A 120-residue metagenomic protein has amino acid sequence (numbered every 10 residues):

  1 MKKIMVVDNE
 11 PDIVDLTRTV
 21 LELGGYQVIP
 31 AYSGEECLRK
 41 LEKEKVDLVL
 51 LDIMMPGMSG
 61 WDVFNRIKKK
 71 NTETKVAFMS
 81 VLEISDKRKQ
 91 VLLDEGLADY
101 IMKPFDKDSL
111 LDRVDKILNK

Functional and structural regions predicted by a protein language model:
P11-I29, E95, I117: Two-component/phosphorelay signaling modules centered on CheY-like receiver
P30-L48: Acidic, metal-coordinating helix/loop segments flanking the phosphotransfer/catalytic sites of two-component signaling
S33, S59-D62: Acidic catalytic/metal-coordinating carboxylates
R39, W61-T72: Short amphipathic alpha-helix used as the core "switch/output" element in two-component signaling
M55: Receiver (REC) domain active-site loop signature in two-component systems and cognate sites in sensor histidine kinases
D62, E83-D99, D112: Alpha4 helix (beta4-alpha4-beta5 surface) of REC/receiver domains from two-component response regulators
M79-S80: Hydrophobic/aromatic residues positioned on beta-strands within the core alpha/beta folds
F105-V114: C-terminal output helix
